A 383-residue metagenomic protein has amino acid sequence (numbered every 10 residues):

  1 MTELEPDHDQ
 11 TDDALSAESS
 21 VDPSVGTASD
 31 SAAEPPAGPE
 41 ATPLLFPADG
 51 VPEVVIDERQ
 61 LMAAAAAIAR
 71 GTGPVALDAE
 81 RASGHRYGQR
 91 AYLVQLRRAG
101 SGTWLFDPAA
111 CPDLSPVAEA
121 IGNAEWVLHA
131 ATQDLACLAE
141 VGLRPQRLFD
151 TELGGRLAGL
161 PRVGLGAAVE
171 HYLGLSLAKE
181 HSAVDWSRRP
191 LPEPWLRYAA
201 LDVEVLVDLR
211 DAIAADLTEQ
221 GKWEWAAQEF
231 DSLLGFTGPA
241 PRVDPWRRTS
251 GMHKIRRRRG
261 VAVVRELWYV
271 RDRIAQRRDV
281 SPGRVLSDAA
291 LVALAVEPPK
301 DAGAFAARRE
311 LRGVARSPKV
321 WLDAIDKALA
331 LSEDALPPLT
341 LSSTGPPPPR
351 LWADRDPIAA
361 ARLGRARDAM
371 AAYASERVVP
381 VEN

Functional and structural regions predicted by a protein language model:
M1-E18, G26, D30-V75, A79: N-terminal accessory regions of nucleic-acid-interacting proteins
L4, E193, I213-N383: Accessory DNA-binding and partner-docking regions appended to nucleic-acid-acting proteins, especially the terminal
D9-T11, A199, A374: Compositionally biased, intrinsically disordered low-complexity regions enriched in proline and serine
P43-L45, D113-S115, P145-Q146, R271 (+1 more regions): A short alpha-helix capping/helix-coil boundary motif
V51, E152-L153, R278, P357: Short, contiguous strand/loop micro-motifs
P52-L77, R81-D216: Conserved DEDDh/DEDDy metal-dependent 3′-5′ exonuclease domain
